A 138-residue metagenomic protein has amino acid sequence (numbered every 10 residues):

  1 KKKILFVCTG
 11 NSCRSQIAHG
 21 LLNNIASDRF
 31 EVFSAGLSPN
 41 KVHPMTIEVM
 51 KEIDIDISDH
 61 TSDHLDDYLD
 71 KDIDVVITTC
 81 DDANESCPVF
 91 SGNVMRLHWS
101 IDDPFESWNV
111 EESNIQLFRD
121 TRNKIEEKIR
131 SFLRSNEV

Functional and structural regions predicted by a protein language model:
K1-D67: Conserved active-site segments centered on acidic
G10-S12, D81-N84: Short glycine-rich anion-binding loops that position phosphate/pyrophosphate groups of nucleotides and phosphorylated
F33, V75-I77, M95-W99: Hydrophobic/aromatic beta-strand patches that form the interior of the parallel beta-sheet core in alpha/beta enzyme
G36, C80, S100-D102: Residues at the C-termini of beta-strands that transition into short coil/loop
N40-V42, A83-S86: Short, charged/polar "capping" segments at the starts of alpha-helices and the immediately preceding loops
E48, V75-I77, D103, R122: Alpha-helix boundary/capping detector
D70-D72: Alpha-helix C-terminal capping/helix-to-coil transition sites in glycosyltransferase folds
N84-V138: Phosphate-binding/catalytic loops
